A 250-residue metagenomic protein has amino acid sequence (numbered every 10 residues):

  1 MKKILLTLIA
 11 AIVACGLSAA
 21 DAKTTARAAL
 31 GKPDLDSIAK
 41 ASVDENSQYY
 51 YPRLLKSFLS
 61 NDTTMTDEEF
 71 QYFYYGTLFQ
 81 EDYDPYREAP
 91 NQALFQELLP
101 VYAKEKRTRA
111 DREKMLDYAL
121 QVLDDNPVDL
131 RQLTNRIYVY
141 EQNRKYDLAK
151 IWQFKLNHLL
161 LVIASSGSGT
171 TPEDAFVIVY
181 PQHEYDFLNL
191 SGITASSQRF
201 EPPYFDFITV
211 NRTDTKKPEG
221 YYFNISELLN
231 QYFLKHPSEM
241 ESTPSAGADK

Functional and structural regions predicted by a protein language model:
M1-A26: Bacterial Sec-dependent N-terminal signal peptides
D21-A110, D174-K250: N-terminal alpha-helical interaction modules that lie
D111, Y118-A119, W152: Alpha-helical solenoid repeat scaffolds, predominantly canonical TPR units
Q121-V122, L156: Canonical positions in the second alpha-helix
L130-R131, H158-P172: Boundary/linker segments of alpha-helical solenoid repeat arrays
E141-A164: TPR/TPR-like (Sel1-like) alpha-helical repeat modules
